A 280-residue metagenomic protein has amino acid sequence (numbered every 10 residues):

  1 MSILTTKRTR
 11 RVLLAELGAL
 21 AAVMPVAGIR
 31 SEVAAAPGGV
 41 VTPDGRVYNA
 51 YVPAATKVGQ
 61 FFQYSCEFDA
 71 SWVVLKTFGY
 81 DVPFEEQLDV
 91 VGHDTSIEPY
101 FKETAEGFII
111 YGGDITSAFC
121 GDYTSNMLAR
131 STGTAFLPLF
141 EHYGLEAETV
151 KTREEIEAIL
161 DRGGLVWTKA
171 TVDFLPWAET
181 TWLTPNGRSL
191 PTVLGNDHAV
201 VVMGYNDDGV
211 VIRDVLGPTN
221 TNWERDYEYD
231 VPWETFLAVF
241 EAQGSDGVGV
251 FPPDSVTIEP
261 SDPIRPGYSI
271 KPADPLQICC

Functional and structural regions predicted by a protein language model:
S2-R8: Short, Lys/Arg-rich N-terminal segment immediately upstream of the first membrane anchor
R8-L20, M24-S131, V172, E179-L183 (+6 more regions): Active-site-adjacent structural segments surrounding the nucleophilic cysteine of cysteine proteases and isopeptidases
F62, E67-V74, T132-L139, T152-I156 (+1 more regions): Stable alpha-helical elements in mature extracytoplasmic
G144-T149: Short secondary-structure junctions
V150-V215: Active-site-adjacent substructure of cysteine-protease-like catalytic cores
I212-V231: Short solvent-exposed strand/turn elements
E228-P263: Conserved catalytic-core surface of thiol
